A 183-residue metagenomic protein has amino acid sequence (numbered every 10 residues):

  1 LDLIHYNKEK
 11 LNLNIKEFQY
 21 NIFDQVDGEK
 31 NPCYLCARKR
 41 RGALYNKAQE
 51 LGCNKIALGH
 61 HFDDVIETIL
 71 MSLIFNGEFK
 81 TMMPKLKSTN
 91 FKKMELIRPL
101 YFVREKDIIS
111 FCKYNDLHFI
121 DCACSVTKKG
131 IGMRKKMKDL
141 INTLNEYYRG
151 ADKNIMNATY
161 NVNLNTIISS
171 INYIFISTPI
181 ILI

Functional and structural regions predicted by a protein language model:
L1-L70, F75-E78, M83, K106-Y114 (+1 more regions): ATP-dependent adenylation/nucleotidyltransferase module used to activate substrates
N21-V26, Q49-I56, N90-P99, I108-S110 (+2 more regions): Low-complexity, flexible helical/coil segments
E29, C33, A37, G59 (+4 more regions): Alpha-helix initiation/capping motif
K39-L51, K85-F91, L140-T159: Short, basic, helix/turn surface patches
D63-K136, L140-T143: Catalytic subdomain that performs nucleotidyl-dependent activation
L117-I183: The feature marks non-catalytic terminal segments
